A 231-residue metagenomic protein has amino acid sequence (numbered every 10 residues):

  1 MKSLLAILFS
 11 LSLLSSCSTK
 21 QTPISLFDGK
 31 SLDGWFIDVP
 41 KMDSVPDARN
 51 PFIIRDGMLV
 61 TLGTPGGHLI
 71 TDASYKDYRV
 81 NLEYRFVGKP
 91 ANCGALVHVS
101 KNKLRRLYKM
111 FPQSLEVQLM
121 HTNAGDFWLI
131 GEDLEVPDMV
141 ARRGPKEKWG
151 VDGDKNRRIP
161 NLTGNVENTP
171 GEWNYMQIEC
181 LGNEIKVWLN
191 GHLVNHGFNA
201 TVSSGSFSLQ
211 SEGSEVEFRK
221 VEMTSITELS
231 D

Functional and structural regions predicted by a protein language model:
M1-T22: Bacterial Sec-dependent N-terminal signal peptides
C17-D231: Carbohydrate-interacting regions of secretory-pathway proteins
